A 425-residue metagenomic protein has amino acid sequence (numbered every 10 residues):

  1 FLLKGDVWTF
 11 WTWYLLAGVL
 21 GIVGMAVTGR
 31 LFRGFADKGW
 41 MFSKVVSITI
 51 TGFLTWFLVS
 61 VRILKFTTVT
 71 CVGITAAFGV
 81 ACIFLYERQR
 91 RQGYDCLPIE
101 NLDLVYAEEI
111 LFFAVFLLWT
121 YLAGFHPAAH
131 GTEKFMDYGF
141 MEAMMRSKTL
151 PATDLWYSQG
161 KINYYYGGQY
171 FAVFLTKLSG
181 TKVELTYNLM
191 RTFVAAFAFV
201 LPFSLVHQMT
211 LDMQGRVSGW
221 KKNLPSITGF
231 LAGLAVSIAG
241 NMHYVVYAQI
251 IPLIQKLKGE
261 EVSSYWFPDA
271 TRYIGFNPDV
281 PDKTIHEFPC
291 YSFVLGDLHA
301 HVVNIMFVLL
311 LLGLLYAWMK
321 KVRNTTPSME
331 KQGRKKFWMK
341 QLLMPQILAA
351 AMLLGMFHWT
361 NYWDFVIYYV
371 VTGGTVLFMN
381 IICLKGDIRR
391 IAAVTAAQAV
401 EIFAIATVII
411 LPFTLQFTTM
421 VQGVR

Functional and structural regions predicted by a protein language model:
F1-D103, T414, G423-R425: Membrane-embedded, hydrophobic transmembrane alpha-helices
G5-W8, D103-I110, A114-L310, L315: Active-site lumenal/periplasmic loops and adjacent helix-entry segments of GT-C-fold, multi-pass membrane
I22-G39, W56, S60, Q89-Q92 (+3 more regions): Transmembrane alpha-helical segments of multipass membrane enzymes and assembly factors that act on membrane-embedded
L64-T70, P98-Y106, S218-I227, M339-L342 (+1 more regions): Membrane-interfacial entry segments at the cytosolic side of transmembrane helices
A107-V115, G229-A235, D387-P412: Hydrophobic alpha-helical membrane-interfacial segments at the cytosolic entry of transmembrane helices
S292-L295, L348-T360: Membrane-interface alpha helices of multi-pass inner-membrane proteins
V322-L354, K385-A399: Short hydrophobic alpha-helices at membrane interfaces in multi-pass membrane enzymes
Y369-F378: Hydrophobic transmembrane alpha-helices of multi-pass, membrane-embedded glycosylation machinery
